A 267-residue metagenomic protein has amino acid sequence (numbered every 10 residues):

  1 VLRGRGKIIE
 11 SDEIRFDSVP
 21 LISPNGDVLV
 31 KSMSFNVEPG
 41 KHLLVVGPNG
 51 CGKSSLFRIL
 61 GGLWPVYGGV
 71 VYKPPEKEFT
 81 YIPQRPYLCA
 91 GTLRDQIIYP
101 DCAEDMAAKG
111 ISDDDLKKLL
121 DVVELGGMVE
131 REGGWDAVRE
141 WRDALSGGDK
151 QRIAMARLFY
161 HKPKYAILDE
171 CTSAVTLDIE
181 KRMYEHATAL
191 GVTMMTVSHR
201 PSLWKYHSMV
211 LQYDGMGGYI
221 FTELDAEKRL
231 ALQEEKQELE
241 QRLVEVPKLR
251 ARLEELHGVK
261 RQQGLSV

Functional and structural regions predicted by a protein language model:
V1-K41, V70-P75, A189: Primarily ABC-family ATPase nucleotide-binding module
G6, C89, A107-I111, L116-I153 (+5 more regions): ABC-fold ATPase nucleotide-binding domain signature/coupling loops
I8, L44, P48, L56-K118 (+1 more regions): Conserved post-Walker A segment of ABC ATPase nucleotide-binding domains
F16, V37, I82, L93 (+4 more regions): Hydrophobic, well-ordered secondary-structure elements that form the walls of internal hydrophobic environments
C51: ATP-binding Walker
S55-G61, Q96, W135-Q233, R242: ABC-family ATPase nucleotide-binding domain "signature/switch" substructure
Q84-R85, C89-G91, D121, M128 (+2 more regions): Conserved coupling/switch loop of ABC ATPases
D225-V267: ABC ATPase nucleotide-binding domains
